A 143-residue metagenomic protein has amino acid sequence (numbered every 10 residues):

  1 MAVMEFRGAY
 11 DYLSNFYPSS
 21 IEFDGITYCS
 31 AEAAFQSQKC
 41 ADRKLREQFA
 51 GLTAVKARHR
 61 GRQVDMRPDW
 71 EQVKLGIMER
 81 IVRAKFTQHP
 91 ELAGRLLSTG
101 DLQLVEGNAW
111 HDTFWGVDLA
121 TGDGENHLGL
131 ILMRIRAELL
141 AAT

Functional and structural regions predicted by a protein language model:
M1-T143: Charged, low-complexity intrinsically disordered segments
